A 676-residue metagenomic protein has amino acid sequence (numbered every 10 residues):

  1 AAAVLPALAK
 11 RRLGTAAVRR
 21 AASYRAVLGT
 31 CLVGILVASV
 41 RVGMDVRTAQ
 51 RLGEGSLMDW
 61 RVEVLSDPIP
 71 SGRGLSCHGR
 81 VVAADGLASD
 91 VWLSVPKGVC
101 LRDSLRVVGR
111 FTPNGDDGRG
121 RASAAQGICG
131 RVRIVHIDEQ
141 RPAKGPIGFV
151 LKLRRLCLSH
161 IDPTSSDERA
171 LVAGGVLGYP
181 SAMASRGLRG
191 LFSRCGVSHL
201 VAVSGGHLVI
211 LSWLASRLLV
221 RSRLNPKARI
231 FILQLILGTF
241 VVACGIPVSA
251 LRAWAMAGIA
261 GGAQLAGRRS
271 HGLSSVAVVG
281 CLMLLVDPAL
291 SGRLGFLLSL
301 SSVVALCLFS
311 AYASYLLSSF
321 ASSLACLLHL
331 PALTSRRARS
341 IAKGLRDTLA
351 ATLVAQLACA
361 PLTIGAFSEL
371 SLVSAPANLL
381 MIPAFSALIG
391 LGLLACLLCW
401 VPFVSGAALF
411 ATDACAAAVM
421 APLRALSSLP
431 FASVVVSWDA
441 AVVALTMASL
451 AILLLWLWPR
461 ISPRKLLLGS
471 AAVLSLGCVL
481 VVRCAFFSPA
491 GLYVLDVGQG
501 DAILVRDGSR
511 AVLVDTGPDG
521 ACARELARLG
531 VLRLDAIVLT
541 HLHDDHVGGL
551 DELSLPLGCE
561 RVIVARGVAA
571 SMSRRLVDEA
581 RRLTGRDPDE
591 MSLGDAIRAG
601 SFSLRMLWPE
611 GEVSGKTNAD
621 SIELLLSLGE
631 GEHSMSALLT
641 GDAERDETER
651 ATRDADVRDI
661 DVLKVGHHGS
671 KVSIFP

Functional and structural regions predicted by a protein language model:
A1-T48, M58-R61, L218-L224, A228 (+3 more regions): Transmembrane helix-bundle segments that form internal channels/tunnels in multi-pass membrane proteins, characterized
A17-H199, R524, R533, G567-S571 (+1 more regions): Membrane-interface helix/helix-cap signal primarily in integral membrane proteins
E63, L75, D85-G86, S94-V108 (+3 more regions): Non-globular, low-confidence helical/coil segments that flank catalytic cores
G127-W254, G261, V514, S636-G641 (+2 more regions): Aromatic-rich juxtamembrane segments at the membrane interface
G205-L224, A257-A263, V303-A313, L391-A395 (+3 more regions): Membrane-interfacial alpha-helical segments at the cytosolic side of multi-pass membrane proteins
I210, A228-L235, A250, W254 (+5 more regions): Hydrophobic alpha-helical transmembrane segments
L214-L218, L235-V242, G258-L265, G280-A289 (+2 more regions): Alpha-helical transmembrane segments of multipass membrane proteins
V241-L251, L265-R269, V286-F296, I364 (+1 more regions): Membrane-interface helix caps and helix-loop-helix hairpins in membrane proteins
